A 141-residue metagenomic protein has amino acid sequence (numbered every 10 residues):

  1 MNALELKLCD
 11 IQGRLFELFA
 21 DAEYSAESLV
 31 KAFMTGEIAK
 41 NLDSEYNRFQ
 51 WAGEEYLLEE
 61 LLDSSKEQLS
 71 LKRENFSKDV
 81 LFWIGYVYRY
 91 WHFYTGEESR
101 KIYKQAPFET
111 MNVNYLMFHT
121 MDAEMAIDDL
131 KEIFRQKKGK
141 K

Functional and structural regions predicted by a protein language model:
L4: Intrinsically disordered, low-complexity polar regions and short flexible loop motifs
C9: Glycine-rich and polybasic anion-binding loops at the starts of cofactor/ligand-binding domains
Q12-L62: N-terminal interaction modules that seed assembly of large macromolecular complexes
E37-N41, T110-Y115: Short, mixed-charge aromatic SLiMs
E59-D63, E67-L71, R135-G139: Intrinsically disordered, low-complexity regulatory/linker segments
S65-M111: Amphipathic protein-protein interaction modules
N112-K141: Glycine-rich, aromatic-bearing surface loops/beta-hairpins
